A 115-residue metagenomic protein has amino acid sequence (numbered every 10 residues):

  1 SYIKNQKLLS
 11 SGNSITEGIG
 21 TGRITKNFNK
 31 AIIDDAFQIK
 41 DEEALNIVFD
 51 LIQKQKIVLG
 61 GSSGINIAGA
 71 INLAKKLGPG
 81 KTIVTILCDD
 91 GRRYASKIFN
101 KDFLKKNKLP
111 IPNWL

Functional and structural regions predicted by a protein language model:
S1-F37, E43, L73-L115: Glycine-rich phosphate/pyrophosphate-binding loop at beta-loop-alpha junctions
K30-A74: Glycine-rich phosphate/diphosphate-binding loops and the adjacent beta-loop-alpha structural elements that coordinate
